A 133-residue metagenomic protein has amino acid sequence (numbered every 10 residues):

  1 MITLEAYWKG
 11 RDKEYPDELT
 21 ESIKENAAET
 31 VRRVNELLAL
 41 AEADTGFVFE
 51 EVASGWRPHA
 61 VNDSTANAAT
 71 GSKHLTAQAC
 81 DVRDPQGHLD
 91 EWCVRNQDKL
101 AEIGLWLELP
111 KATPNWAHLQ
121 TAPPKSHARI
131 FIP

Functional and structural regions predicted by a protein language model:
M1-G46, P123, A128-P133: Extracytoplasmic cell-surface/polysaccharide-interacting catalytic and binding patches
T30-R33, L37, V61, Q78 (+2 more regions): Amphipathic alpha-helical interface surfaces
R33-N67: Extended, low-complexity, intrinsically disordered C-terminal regulatory tails of eukaryotic serine/threonine kinases
T70-C80, D84-P133: Catalytic cores and adjacent binding grooves of peptidoglycan-active enzymes
